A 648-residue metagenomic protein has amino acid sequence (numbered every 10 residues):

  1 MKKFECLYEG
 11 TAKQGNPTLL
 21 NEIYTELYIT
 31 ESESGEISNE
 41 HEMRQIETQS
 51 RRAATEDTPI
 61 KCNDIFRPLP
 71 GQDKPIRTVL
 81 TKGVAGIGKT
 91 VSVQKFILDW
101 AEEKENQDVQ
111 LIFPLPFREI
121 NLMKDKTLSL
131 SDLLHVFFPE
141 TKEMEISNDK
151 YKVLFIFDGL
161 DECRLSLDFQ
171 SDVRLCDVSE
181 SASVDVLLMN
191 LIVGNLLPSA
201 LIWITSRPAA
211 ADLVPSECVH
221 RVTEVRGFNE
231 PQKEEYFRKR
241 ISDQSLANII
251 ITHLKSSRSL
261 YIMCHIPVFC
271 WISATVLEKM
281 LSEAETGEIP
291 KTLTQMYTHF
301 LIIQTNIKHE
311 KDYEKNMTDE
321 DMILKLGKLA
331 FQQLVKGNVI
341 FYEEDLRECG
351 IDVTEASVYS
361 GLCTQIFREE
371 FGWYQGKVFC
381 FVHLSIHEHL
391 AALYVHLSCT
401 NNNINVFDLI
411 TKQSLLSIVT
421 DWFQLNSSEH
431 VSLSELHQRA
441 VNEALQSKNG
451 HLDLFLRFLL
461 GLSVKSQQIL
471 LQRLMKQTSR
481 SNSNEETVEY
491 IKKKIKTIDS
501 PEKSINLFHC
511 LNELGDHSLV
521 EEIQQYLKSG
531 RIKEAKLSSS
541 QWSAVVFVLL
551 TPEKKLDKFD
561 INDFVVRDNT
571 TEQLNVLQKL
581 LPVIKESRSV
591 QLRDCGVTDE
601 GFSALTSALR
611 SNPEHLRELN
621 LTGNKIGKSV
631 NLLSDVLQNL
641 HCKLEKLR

Functional and structural regions predicted by a protein language model:
M1-R648: Intracellular innate-immune signaling modules
